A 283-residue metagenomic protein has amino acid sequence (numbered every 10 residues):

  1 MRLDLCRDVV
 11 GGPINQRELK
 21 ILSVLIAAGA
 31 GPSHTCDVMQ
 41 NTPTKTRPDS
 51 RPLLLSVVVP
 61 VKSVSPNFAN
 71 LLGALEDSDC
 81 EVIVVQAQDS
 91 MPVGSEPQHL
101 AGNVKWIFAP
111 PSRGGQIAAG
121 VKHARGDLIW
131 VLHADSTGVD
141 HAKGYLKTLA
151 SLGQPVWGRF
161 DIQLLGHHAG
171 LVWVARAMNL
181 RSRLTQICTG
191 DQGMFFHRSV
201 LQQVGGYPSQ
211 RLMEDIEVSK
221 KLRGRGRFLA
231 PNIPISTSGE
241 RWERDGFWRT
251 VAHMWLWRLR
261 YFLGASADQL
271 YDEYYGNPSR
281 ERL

Functional and structural regions predicted by a protein language model:
D37-S50, K220-L283: Hydrophobic helical membrane-anchoring modules
V58-D77: Short, well-formed alpha-helical segments that are part of the catalytic scaffolds of diverse glycosyltransferases
L72-F108: Acidic donor-binding segment of Leloir-type glycosyltransferases
F108-A124: Glycine-rich, basic loop-to-helix element that forms the pyrophosphate-binding segment of sugar-nucleotide handling
R125-G126, D191-V204: Conserved nucleotide-sugar donor-binding and metal-coordinating catalytic region shared by glycosyltransferases
I129: Short aromatic/hydrophobic "clamp" motif used to bind/position activated sugar donors
H141-A169: Conserved donor NDP-sugar-binding/catalytic core segment of glycosyltransferases
L212-V218: Acidic donor-binding loop at a coil-to-helix junction in glycosyltransferase catalytic cores that engages
